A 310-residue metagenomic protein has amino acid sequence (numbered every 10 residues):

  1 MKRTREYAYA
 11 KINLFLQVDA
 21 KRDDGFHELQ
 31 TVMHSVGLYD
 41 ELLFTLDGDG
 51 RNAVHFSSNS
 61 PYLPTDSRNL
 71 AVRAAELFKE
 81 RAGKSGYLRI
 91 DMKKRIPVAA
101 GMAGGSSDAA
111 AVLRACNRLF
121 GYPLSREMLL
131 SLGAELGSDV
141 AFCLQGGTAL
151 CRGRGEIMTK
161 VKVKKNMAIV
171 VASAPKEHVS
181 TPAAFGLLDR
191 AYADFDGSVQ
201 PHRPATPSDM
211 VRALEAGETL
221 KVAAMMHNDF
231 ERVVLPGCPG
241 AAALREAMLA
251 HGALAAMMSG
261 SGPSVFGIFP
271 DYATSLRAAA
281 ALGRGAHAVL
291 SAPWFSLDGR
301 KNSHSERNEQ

Functional and structural regions predicted by a protein language model:
M1-A100, R118, Y122-E127, K164-K165 (+1 more regions): ATP-binding N-lobe of GHMP and related small-molecule kinases
R5, E41, T148-L150, I169-V171 (+1 more regions): Conserved hydrophobic/aromatic beta-strand scaffold that supports enzyme active sites
Y7, Q17, D91-K93, L144 (+3 more regions): Short beta-strand segments
L14, L42-F44, A71, G105 (+4 more regions): Residue-level signal for inorganic ion chemistry
D91-F120, S138, L254-F269: Glycine/serine-rich anion-binding loops at beta->alpha junctions that coordinate negatively charged ligand groups
A109, L113-L150: Contiguous, small/hydrophobic- and glycine-enriched helical/loop subdomains that border and often "cap" functional
Q145, E156-A255, P270-L276, A280-G283 (+1 more regions): Conserved, helical-rich catalytic subdomain that frames metal- and/or nucleotide-binding sites in enzyme alpha/beta
